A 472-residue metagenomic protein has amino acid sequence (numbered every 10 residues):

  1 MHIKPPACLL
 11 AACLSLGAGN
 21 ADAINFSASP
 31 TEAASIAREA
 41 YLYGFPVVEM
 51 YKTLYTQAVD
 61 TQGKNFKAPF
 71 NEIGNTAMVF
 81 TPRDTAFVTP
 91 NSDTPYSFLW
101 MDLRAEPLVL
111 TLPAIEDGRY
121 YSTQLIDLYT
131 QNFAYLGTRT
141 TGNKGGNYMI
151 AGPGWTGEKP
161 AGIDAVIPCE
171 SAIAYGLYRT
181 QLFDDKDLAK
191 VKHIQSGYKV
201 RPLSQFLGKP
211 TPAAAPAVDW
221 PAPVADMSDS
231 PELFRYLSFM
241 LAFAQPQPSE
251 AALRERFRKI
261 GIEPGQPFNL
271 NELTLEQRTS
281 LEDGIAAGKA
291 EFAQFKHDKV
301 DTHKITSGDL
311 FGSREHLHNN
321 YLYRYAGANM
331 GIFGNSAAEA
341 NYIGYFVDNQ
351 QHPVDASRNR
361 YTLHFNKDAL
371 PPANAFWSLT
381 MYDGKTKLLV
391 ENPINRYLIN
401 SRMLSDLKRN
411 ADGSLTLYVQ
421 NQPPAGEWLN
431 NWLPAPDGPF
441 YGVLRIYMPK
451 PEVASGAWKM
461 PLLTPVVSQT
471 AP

Functional and structural regions predicted by a protein language model:
M1-C8: Bacterial N-terminal signal peptides that target proteins for export
K4, N20-D22: Intrinsically disordered, low-complexity polyampholyte segments enriched for Lys and acidic residues
C8-G17: Bacterial N-terminal signal peptides
A23-P472: A compositional/structural signature for long, glycine/proline-rich flexible linkers and loops on extracytoplasmic
